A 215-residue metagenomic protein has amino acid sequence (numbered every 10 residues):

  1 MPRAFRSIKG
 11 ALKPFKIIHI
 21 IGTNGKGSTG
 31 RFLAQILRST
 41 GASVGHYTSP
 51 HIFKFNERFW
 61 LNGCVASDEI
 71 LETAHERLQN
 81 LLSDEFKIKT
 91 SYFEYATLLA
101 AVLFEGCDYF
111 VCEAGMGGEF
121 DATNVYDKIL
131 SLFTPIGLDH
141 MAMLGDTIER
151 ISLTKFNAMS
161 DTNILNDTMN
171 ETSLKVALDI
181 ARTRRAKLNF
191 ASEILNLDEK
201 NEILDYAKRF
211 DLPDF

Functional and structural regions predicted by a protein language model:
M1-P2: N-terminal pre-Walker A segment at the start of P-loop NTPase domains
F5-K13, S39-Y126, A142-L144, E171: ATP-dependent carboxylate-amine ligase catalytic core
K16-I20, S28-G45: A conserved segment at the C-terminal end of the G1
I17-H19, V44-H46, V125, S131 (+1 more regions): Conserved beta-strand scaffold positions in the cores of enzyme catalytic domains, especially in NTP/NDP-utilizing
L33, A100, A177: Aromatic/hydrophobic pocket-lining residues that form π-stacking "cages" and hydrophobic walls in ligand
I36, L103, N124, N157 (+1 more regions): Hydrophobic/aromatic ligand-binding patch that stacks against planar heteroaromatic rings of cofactors or nucleotides
Y109, E113, K128-F215: Acidic, Mg2+-coordinating active-site environments of NTP-dependent enzymes
